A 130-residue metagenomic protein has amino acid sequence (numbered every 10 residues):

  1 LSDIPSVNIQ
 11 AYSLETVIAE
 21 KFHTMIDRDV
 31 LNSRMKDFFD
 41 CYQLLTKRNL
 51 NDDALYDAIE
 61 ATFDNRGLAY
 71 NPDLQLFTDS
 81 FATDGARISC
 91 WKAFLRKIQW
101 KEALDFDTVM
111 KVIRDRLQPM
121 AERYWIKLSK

Functional and structural regions predicted by a protein language model:
L1-K130: Structured mid-to-C-terminal alpha-helical surface segments
